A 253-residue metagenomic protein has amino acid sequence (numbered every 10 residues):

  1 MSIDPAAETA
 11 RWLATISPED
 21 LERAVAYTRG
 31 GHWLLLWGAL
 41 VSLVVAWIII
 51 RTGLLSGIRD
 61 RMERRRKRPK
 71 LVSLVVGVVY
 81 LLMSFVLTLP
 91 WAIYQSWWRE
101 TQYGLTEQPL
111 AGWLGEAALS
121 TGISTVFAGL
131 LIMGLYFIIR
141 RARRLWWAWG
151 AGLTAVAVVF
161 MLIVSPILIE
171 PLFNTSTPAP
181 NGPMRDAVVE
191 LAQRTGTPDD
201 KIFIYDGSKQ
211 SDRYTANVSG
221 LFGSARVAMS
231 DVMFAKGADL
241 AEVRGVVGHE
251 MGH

Functional and structural regions predicted by a protein language model:
S2-H253: Polar-ligand-bearing catalytic/cofactor-coordination segments of membrane-embedded or membrane-tethered inner-membrane
